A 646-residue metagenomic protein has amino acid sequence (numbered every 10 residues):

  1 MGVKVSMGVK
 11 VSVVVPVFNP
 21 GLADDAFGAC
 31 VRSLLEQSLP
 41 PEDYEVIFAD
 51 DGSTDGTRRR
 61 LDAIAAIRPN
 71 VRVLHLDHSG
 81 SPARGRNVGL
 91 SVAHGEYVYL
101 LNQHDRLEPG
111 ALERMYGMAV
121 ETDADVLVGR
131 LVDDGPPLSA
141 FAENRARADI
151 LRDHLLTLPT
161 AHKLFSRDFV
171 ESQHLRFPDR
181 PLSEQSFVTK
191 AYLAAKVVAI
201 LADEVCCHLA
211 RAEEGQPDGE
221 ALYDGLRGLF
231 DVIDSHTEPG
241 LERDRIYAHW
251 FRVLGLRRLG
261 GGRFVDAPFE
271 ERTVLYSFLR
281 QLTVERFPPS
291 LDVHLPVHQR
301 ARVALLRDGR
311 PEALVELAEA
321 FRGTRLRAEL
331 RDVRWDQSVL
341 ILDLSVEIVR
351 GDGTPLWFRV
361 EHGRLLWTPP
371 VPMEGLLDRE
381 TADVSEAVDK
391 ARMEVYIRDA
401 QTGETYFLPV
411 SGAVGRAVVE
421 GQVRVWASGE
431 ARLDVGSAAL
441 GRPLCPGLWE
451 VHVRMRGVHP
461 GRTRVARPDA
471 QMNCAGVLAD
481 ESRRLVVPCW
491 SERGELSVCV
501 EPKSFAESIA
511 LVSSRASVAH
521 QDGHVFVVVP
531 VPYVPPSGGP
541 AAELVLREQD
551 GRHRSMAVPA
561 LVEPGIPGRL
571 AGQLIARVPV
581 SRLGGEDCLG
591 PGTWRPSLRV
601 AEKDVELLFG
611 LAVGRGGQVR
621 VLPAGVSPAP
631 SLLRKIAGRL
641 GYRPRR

Functional and structural regions predicted by a protein language model:
G2-G228: Nucleotide-sugar donor-binding/catalytic module of glycosyltransferases that assemble extracellular/cell-envelope
N19, G260-R646: Basic, ligand-binding patches in group-transfer machinery, especially extracytoplasmic/periplasmic segments
L34, S38, A65, L226-T237 (+4 more regions): Hydrophobic, Leu/Ile/Phe/Ala-enriched alpha-helical segments that form helix-helix packing faces
P40, S81, A221, P239 (+2 more regions): Alpha-helix capping and helix-coil boundary motifs
A49, G255-R258: Active-site activation/catalytic loop segments of kinase-like enzymes and analogous catalytic loops in related
L193, R257-G261: Short glycine/serine- and small hydrophobic-enriched flexible loop segments
C206-L241, D266-E285: Catalytic core of nucleotide-sugar-dependent glycosyltransferases
G240-H249, V253: Long, charge-rich alpha-helical interaction segments
